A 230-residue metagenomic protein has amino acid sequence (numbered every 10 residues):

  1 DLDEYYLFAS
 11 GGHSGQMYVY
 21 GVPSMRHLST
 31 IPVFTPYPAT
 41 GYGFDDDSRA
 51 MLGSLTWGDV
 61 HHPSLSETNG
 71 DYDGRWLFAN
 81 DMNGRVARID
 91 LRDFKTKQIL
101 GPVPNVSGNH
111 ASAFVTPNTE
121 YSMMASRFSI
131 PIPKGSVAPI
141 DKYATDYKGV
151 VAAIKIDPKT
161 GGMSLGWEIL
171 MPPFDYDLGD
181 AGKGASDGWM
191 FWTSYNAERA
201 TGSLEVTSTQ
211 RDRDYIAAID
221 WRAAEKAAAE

Functional and structural regions predicted by a protein language model:
D1-S10, M17-Y18: An edge-strand/N-cap motif at the start of beta-rich repeat modules
D1-Y5, H62-L65, N69, G74 (+3 more regions): Short, conserved, GDST-rich strand-edge loop motifs in beta-rich repeat architectures
L2-D3, Y72-D73, T116-T119, A185-S186: Residue-level detector of Asp-centered blade-edge/turn motifs that repeat once per structural unit in beta-propeller
G12, Q16-M51, F78-P104, A144-D146 (+1 more regions): Beta-propeller domains
M17, R85-A87, P131-I132, V151 (+1 more regions): Structural signal for beta-propeller blades
Y37-D47, L52-N69, N105-V115, L170-A185 (+1 more regions): Repeated scaffold domains used in trafficking and secretory/extracellular systems, primarily beta-propellers
Y72, M82-D93, V103-G108, V115-N118 (+3 more regions): Active-site-adjacent structural elements in enzyme catalytic domains
A153-E168, P172, K183-W189, E198-A200 (+1 more regions): Fungal eukaryote-biased detector of long internal structured cores
